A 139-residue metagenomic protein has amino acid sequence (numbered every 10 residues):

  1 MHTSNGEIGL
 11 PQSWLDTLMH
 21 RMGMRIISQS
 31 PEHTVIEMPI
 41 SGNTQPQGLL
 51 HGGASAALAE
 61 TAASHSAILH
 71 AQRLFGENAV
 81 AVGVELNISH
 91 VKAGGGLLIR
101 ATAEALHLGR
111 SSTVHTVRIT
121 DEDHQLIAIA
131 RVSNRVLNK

Functional and structural regions predicted by a protein language model:
M1-K139: Terminal targeting signals and extreme-terminal segments of soluble enzymes
